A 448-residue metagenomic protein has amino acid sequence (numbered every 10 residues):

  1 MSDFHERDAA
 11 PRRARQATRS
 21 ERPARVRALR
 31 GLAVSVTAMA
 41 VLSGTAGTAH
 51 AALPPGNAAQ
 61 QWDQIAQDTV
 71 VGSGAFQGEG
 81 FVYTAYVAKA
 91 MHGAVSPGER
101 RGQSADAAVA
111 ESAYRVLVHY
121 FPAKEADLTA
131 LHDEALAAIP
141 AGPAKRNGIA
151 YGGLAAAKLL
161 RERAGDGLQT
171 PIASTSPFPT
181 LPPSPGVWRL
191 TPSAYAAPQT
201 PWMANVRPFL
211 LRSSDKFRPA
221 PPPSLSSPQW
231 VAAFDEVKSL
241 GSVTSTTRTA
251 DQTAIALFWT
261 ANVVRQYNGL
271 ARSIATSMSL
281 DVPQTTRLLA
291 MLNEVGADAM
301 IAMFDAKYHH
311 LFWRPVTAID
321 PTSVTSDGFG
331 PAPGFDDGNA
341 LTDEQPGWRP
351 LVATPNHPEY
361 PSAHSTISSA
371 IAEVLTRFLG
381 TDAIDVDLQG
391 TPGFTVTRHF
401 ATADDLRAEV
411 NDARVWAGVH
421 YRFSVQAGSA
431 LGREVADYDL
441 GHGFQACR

Functional and structural regions predicted by a protein language model:
S2-F4, R13-A51: Secretory targeting and sorting signals
A52-R448: Acidic/polar surface patches and capping/hinge elements
